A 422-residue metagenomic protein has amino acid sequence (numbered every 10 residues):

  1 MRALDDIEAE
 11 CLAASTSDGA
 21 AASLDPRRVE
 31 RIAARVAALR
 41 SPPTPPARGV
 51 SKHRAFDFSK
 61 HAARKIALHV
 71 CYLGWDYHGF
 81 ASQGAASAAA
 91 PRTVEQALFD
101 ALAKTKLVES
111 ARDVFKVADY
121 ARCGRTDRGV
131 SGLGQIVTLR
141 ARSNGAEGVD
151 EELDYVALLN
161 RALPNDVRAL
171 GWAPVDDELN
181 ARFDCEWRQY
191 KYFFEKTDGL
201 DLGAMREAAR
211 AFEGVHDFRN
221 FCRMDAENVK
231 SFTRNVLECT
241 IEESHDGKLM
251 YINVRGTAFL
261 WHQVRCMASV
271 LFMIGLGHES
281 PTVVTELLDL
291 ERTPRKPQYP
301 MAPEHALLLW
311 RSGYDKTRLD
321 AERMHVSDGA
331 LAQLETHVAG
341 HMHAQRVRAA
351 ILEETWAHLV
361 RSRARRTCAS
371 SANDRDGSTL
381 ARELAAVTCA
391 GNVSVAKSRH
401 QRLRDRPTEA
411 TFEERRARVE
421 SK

Functional and structural regions predicted by a protein language model:
R2-Q135, A141-E147, D177-E178, E195 (+1 more regions): Core RNA-modification/binding signature centered on pseudouridine synthases
R128-V130, G148, L158-A162, R182-D184: Short, charge-rich binding segments
D150-A162, M205-A208: Short amphipathic alpha-helices in soluble, non-transmembrane regions that often serve as interface/regulatory elements
R161-L202: Charged mid-protein connector segments
